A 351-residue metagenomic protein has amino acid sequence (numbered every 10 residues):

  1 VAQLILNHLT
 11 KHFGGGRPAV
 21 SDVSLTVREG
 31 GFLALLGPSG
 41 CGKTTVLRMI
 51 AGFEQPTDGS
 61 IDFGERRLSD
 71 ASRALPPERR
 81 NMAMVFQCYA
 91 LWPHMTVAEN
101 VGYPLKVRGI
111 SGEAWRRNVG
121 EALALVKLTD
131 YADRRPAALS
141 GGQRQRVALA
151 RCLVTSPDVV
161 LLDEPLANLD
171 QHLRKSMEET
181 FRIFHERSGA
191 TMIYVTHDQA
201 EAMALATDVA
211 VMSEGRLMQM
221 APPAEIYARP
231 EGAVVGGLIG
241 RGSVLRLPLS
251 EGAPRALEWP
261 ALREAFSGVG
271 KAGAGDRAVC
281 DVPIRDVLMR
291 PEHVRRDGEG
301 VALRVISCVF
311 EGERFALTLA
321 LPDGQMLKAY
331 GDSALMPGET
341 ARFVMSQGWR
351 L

Functional and structural regions predicted by a protein language model:
L36-P38: The feature captures the beta-strand-to-loop junction immediately N-terminal to the Walker
T44-L47, V147: ABC ATPase nucleotide-binding domain helices that frame the ATP-binding cleft
A51: Helix-to-loop junction immediately C-terminal to a conserved catalytic motif
G59-D70: Conserved ABC transporter NBD signature motif
N81-A83, Q87, L91-V234: ABC ATPase nucleotide-binding domains
G242, A253-L351: Non-catalytic connector elements of ABC transporters
